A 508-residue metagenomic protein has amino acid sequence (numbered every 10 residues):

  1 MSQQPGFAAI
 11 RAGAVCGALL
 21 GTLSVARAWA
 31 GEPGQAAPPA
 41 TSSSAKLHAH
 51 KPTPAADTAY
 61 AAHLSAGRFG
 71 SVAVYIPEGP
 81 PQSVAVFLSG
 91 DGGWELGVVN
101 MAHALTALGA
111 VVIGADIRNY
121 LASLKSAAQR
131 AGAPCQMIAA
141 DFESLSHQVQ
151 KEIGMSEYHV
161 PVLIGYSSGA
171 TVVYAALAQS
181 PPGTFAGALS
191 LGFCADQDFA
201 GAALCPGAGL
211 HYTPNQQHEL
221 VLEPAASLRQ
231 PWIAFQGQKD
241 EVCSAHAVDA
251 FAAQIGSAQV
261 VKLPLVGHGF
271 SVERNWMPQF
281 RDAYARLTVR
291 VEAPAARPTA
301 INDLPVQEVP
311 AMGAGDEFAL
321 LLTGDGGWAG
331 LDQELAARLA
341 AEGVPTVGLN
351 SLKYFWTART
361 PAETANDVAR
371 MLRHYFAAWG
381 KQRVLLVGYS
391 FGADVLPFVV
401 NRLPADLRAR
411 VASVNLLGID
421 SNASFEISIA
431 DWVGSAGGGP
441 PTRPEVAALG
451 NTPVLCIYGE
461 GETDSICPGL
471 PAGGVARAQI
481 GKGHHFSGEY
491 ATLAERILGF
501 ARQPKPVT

Functional and structural regions predicted by a protein language model:
K46-P80, V272, P278-A314: N-terminal cap/lid segment of alpha/beta-hydrolase-fold proteins
E78-L108, G114, M312-E342, N350-S351: Short, surface-exposed "cap/lid" segments of acyl-processing enzymes
I113, I255-S271, V347, A472-S487: Catalytic histidine neighborhood in serine/cysteine hydrolases with alpha/beta-hydrolase-type architecture
R118-Q136, D325-G327, N350-A362: Cap/lid segment of the alpha/beta-hydrolase catalytic domain
A131-M155, A358-W379, F398: Alpha/beta-hydrolase active-site loop
E152-I153, E157-H218, R383-P440, E445: Primarily recognizes the serine-hydrolase "nucleophile elbow" in alpha/beta-hydrolase and SGNH/GDSL folds
D198-A253, P310, S424-G474: The feature captures the conserved acid-bearing segment of alpha/beta-hydrolase catalytic domains
S271-R286, G488-F500: Post-His helix in hydrolase/transferase enzymes
